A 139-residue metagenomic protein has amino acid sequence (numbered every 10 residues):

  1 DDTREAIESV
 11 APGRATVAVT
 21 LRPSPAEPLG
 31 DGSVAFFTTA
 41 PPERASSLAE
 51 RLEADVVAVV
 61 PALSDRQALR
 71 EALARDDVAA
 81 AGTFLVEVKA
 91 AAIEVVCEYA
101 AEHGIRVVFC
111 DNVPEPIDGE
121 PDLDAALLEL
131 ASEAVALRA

Functional and structural regions predicted by a protein language model:
D1-A11: GTPase G-domain guanine-specificity segment
A11-A139: P-loop NTP-binding site
